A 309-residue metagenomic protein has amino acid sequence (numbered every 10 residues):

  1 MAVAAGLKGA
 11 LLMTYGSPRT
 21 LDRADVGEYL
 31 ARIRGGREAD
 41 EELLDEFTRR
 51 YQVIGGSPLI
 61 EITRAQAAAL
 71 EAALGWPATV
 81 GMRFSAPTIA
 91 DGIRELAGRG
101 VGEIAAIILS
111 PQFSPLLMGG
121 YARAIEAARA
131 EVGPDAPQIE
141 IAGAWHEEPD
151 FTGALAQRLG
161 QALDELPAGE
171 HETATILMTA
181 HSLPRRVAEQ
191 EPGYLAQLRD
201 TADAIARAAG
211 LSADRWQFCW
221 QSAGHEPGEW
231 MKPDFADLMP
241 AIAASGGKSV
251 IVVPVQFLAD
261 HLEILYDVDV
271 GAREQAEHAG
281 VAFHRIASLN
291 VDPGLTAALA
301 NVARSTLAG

Functional and structural regions predicted by a protein language model:
A2-G309: Active-site-proximal alpha-helix that buttresses catalytic centers in soluble enzyme cores
